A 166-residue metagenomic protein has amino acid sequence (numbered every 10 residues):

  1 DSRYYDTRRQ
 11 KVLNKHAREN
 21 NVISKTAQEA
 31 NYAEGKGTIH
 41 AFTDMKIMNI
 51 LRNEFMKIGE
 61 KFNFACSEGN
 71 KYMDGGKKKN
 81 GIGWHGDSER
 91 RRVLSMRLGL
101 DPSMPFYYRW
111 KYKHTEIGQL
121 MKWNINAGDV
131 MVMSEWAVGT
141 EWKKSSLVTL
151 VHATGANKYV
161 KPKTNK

Functional and structural regions predicted by a protein language model:
D1-K166: Non-heme Fe(II) oxygenase metal-center motifs and adjacent flexible, charged/small-residue loops
